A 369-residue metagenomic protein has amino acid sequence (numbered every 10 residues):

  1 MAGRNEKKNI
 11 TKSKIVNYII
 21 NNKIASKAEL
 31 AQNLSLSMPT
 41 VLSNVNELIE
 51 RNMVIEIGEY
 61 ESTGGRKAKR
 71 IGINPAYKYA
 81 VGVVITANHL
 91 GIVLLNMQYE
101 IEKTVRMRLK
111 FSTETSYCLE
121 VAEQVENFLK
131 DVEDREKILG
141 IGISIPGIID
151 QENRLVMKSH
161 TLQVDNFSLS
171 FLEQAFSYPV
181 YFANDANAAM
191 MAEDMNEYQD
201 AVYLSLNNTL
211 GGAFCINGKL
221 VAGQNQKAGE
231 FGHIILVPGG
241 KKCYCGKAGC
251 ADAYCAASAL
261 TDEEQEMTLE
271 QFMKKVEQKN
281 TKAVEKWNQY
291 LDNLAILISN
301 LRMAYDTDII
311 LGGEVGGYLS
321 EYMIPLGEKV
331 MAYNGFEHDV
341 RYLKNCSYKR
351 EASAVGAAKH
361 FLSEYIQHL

Functional and structural regions predicted by a protein language model:
M1-K67, I71, Q367-L369: Nucleotide/phosphate-binding catalytic cleft detector across ATP-hydrolyzing and phosphate-transferring enzymes
R4-N5, N9, N17-I20, Y181-N196 (+1 more regions): Glycine-rich phosphate-binding/hydrolytic loop that grips phosphoryl groups
L34-S37, T307-K329: Glycine-rich phosphate-binding loops at beta-strand->alpha-helix junctions
E56-A80, V180-Y203: Conserved phosphate-binding catalytic cores of ATP/NTP-utilizing and phosphoryl-transfer enzymes
G65-K103, Y203-I216: Gly/Thr-rich phosphate-binding beta-strand-loop-beta motif of the actin/hexokinase/Hsp70
T104-D200, E321-Y333: Glycine-rich phosphate-binding loop and adjoining helix at the ATP-binding site of ATP-dependent phosphoryl-transfer
T104-R106, S170, Y178-Q278: Glycine/GP-enriched mid-protein hinge/lid loop-to-helix segment characteristic of carbohydrate kinases
S116-E133, A253-Y254, T261-L319, N345-S353: Adenine-nucleotide phosphate-binding core of ATP-dependent small-molecule kinases
